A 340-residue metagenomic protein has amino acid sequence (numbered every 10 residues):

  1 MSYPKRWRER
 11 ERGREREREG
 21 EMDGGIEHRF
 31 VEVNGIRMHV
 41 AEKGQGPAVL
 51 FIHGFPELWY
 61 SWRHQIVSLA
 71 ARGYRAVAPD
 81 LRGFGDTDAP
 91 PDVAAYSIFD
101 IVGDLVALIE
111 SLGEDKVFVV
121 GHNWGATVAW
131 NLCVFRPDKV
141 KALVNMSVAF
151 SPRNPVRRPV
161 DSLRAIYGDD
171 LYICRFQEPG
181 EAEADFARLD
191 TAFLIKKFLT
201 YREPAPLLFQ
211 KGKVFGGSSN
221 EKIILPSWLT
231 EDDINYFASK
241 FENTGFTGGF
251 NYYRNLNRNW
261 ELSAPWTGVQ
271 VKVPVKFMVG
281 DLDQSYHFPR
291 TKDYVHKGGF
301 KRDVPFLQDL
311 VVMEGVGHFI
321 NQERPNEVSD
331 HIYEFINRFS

Functional and structural regions predicted by a protein language model:
D23-E27, R37-M38, P47-A48, R72 (+5 more regions): Flexible "cap/lid" subdomain of the alpha/beta-hydrolase fold that forms the substrate-access gate
I36-D88: Conserved HGGG/HGGXW glycine-rich cap/lid loop of the alpha/beta-hydrolase fold
F55, W59-W62, W124, W130 (+2 more regions): Signature tryptophan residues that serve as conserved aromatic anchors
V316-R324, S329: Catalytic histidine-centered segment of alpha/beta-hydrolase-like enzymes
